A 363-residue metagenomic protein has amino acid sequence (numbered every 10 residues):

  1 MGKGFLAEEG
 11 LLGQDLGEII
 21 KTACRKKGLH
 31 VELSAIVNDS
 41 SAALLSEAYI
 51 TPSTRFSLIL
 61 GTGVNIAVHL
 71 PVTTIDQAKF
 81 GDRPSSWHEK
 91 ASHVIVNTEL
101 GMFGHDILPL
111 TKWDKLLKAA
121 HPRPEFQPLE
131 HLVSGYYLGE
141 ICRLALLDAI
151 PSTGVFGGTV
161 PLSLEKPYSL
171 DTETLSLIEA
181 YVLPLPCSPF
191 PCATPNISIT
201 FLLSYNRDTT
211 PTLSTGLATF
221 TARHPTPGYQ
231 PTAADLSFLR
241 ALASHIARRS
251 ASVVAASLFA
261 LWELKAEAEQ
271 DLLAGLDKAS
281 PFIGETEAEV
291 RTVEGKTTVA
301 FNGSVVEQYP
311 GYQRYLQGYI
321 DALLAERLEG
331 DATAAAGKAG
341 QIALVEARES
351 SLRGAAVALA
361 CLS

Functional and structural regions predicted by a protein language model:
M1-A48, P52-F56, V72-M102, Q313-G318: Glycine-rich phosphate-binding loop and adjoining helix at the ATP-binding site of ATP-dependent phosphoryl-transfer
Q14, E18, T22, T62-I66 (+2 more regions): Residues on a specific face of well-ordered alpha-helices
S41-A42, T62-N65, V305-Y309: Gly/Ser/Thr-rich loops at beta-strand to alpha-helix junctions that form or flank small-molecule/cofactor-binding
I50, D114-S363: ATP-binding/phosphotransfer module of carbohydrate and carboxylate kinases, centering on a glycine-rich
T54-V64: Acidic, His- and aromatic-enriched active-site or binding-groove loops in soluble protein domains that engage sugars
V68-L70: Long, internal scaffold/assembly segments composed of regular secondary structure
G104, L110: Carbohydrate-associated surface elements
